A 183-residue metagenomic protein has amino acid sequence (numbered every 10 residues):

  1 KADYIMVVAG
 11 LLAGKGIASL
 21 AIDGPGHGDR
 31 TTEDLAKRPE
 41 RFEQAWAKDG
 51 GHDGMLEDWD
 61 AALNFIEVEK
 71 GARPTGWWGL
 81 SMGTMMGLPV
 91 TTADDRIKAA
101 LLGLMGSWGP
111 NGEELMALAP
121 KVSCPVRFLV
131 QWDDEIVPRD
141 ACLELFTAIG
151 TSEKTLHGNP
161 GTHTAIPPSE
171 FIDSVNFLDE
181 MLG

Functional and structural regions predicted by a protein language model:
A2-I22, D29-T31: Short amphipathic alpha-helix adjacent to the substrate-entry channel of hydrolases
K37-K70: Alpha/beta-hydrolase active-site loop
E57-K121: Primarily recognizes the serine-hydrolase "nucleophile elbow" in alpha/beta-hydrolase and SGNH/GDSL folds
G109, W132-V137, T164-A165: Acidic catalytic loop of the alpha/beta-hydrolase fold
E114-L115, C124, P138-T147: Short alpha-helix in the alpha/beta-hydrolase fold that links the catalytic acid
V122, F128-V130, D134: Short beta-strand/loop motif that positions the catalytic acidic residue of the alpha/beta-hydrolase fold
L143, T147-T164: Catalytic histidine neighborhood in serine/cysteine hydrolases with alpha/beta-hydrolase-type architecture
P160-G161, P167-G183: Catalytic active-site module of serine/aspartate enzymes centered on a nucleophile-bearing elbow/loop
